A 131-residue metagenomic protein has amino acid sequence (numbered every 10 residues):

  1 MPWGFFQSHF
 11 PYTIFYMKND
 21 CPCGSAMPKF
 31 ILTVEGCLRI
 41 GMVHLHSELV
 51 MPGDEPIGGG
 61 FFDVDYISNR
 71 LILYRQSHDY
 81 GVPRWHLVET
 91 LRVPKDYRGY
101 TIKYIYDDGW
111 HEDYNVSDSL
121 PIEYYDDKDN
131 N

Functional and structural regions predicted by a protein language model:
M1-N131: Eukaryotic phosphoinositide-binding membrane-targeting regions
